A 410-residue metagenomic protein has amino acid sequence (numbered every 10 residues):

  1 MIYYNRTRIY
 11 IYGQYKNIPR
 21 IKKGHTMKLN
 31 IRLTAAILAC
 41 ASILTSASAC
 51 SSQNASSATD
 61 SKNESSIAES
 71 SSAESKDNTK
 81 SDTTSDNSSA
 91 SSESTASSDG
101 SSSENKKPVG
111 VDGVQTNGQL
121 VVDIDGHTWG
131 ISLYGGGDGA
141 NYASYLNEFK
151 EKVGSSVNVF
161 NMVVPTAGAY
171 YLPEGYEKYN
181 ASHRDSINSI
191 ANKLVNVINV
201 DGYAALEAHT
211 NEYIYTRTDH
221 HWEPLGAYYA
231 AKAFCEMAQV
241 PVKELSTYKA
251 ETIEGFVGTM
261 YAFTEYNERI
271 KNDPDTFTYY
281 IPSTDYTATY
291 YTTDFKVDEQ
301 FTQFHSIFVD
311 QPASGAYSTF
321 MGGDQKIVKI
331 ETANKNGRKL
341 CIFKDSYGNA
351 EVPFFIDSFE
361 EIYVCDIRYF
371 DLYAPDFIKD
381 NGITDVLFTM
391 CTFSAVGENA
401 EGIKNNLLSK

Functional and structural regions predicted by a protein language model:
I2-T26: Short, Lys/Arg-enriched N-terminal segments with co-localized hydrophobic residues within the first ~10-30 amino acids
K23-G24, L29, A49-E69, E74-K410: Extracellular glycan-modifying ectodomains
L29-Q53: Sec-dependent N-terminal signal peptides of Gram-positive bacterial secreted proteins and lipoproteins
